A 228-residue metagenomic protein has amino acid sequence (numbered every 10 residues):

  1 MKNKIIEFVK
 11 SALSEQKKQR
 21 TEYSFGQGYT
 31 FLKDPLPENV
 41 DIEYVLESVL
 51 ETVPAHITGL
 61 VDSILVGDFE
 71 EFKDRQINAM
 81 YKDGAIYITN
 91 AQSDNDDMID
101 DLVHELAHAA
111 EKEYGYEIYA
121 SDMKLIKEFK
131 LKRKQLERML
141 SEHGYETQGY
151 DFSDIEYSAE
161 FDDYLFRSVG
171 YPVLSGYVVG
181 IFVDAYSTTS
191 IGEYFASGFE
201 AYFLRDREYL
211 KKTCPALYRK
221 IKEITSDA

Functional and structural regions predicted by a protein language model:
K2-A12: Short, positively charged, Ser/Thr-rich terminal linear motifs in low-complexity/disordered regions that act as
Q16-D96, A120, R138-F152: Auxiliary, metal-adjacent structural segments of Zn-dependent hydrolase domains
D41-S48, T52, Q135, E160 (+2 more regions): Exposed alpha-helical structural elements
D94-E111: Short alpha-helix carrying the canonical HExxH Zn2+-binding catalytic motif
L106-L125: Catalytic Zn2+-binding segment of zinc metalloproteases
E128-G170: Low-complexity, serine/threonine/proline-enriched polar segments
Y157-A228: Pan-zinc metallopeptidase signature
